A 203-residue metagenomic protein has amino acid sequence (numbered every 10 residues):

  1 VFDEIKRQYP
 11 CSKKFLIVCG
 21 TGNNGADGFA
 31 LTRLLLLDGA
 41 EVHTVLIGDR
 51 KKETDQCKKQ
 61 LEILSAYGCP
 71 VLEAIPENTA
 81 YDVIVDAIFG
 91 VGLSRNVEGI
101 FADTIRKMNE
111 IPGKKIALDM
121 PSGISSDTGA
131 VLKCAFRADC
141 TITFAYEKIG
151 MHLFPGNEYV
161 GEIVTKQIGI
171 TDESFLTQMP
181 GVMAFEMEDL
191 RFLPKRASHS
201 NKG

Functional and structural regions predicted by a protein language model:
V1-Y9, R196-H199, G203: Short intrinsically disordered, low-complexity coil segments enriched in acidic
F2-I84, F89, S94-G99, D103: A cross-family phosphate/adenosyl-ligand binding-site feature
Y81-G203: YjeF_N-associated NAD(P)HX repair module
